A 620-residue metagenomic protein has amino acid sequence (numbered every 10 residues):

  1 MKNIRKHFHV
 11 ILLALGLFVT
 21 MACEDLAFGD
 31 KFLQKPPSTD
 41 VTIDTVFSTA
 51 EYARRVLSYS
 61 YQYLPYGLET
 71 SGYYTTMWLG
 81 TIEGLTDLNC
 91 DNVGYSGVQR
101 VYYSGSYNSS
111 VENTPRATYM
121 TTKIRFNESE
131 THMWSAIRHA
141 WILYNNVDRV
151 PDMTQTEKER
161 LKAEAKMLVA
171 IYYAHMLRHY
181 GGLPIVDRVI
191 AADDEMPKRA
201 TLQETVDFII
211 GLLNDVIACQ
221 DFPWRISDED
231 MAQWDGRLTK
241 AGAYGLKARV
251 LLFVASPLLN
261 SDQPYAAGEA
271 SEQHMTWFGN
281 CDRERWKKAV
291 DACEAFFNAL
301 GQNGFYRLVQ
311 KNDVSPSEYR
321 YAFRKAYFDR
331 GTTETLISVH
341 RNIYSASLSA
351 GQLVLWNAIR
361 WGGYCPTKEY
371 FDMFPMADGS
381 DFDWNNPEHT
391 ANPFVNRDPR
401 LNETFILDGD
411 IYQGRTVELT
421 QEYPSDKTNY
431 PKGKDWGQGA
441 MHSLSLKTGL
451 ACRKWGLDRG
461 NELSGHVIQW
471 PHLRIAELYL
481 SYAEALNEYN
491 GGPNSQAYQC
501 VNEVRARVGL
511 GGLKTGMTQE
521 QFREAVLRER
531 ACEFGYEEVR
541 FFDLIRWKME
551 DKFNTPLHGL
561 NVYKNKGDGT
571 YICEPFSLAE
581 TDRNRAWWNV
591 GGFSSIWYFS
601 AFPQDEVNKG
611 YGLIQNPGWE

Functional and structural regions predicted by a protein language model:
K2-I11: Bacterial N-terminal signal peptides that target proteins for export
V10-T20: Bacterial N-terminal signal peptides
M21-L26, M133, I210, W234 (+7 more regions): Long, intrinsically disordered, low-complexity segments
E24-Y107, L183, V206, N214 (+7 more regions): An aromatic- and glycine-enriched ligand-binding surface/loop that stacks and positions planar moieties
T42, T49-R54, S58, Q62-G72 (+9 more regions): Conserved, well-structured interaction surfaces
H175, H179, F253, N260 (+4 more regions): Alpha-helix C-terminal capping/termination sites
L419, A476-Y482, G492-G511: Active/binding-pocket-proximal capping segment
